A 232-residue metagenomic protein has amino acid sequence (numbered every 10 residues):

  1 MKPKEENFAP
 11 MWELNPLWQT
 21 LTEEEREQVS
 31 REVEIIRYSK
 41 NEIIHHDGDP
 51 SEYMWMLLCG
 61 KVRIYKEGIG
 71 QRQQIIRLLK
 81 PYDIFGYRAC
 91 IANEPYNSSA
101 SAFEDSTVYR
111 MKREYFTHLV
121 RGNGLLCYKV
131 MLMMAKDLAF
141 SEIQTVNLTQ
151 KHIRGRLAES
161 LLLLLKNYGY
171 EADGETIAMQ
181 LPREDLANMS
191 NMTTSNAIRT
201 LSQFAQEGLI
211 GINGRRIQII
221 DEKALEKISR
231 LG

Functional and structural regions predicted by a protein language model:
M1-K40, I84, A89-C90, G122: Cyclic nucleotide-binding regulatory module and flanking cytosolic helices
L17, E42-E104: Cyclic nucleotide-binding regulatory domains
E25, R77-A139, I143: Cyclic-nucleotide recognition modules
E27-Q28, I44-G48, E171: Short loop/turn motifs at secondary-structure junctions and domain boundaries
F103, R121-N191: Polybasic "coupling" helices that flank or enter modular domains
L164-G232: Phosphate-/nucleic-acid-contacting segments
